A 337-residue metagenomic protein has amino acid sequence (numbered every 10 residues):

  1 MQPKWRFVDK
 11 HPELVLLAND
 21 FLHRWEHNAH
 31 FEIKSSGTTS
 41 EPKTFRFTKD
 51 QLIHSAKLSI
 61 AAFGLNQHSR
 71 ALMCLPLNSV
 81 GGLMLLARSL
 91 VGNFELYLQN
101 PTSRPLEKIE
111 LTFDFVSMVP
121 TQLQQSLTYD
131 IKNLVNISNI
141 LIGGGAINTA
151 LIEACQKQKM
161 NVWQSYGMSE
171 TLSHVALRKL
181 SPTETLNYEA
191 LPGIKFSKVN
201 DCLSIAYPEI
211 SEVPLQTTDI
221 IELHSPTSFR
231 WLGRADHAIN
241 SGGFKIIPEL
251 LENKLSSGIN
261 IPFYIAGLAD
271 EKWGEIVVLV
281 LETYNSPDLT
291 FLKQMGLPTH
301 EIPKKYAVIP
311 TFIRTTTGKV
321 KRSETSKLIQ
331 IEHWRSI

Functional and structural regions predicted by a protein language model:
L17-K34, Q67-H68: Conserved pre-ATP/AMP-binding loop-to-beta segment of ANL
H30-K57, G64: Conserved AMP-binding A3 loop
F47-H54, R70-Q125: AMP-binding/adenylate-forming
V119, G144, G167, D219 (+1 more regions): Active-site glycine-centered loops adjacent to acidic/histidine catalytic or metal-binding residues that shape
Y129-P182: Gly/Ser/Thr-rich phosphate-binding loop
M160-D201, I210-P214, I337: Conserved ATP-binding loop and adjacent catalytic segment of the adenylate-forming AMP-binding
L215-E301: AMP-binding/adenylate-forming catalytic core of the ANL superfamily
V278-V280, Q294-I337: Conserved C-terminal "lid"/linker of ANL adenylate-forming enzymes
